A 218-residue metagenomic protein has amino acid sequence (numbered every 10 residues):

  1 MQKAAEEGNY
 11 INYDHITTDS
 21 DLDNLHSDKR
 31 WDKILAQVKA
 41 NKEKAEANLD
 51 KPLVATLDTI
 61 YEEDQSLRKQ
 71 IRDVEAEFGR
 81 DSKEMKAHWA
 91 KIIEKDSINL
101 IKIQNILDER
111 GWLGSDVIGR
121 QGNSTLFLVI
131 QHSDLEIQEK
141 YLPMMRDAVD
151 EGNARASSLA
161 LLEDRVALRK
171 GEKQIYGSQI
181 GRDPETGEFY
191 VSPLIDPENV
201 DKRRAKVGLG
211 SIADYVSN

Functional and structural regions predicted by a protein language model:
M1-D28, N41-N48, V166, G171-L194: Alpha-helical protein-protein interaction modules
M1-K3, R30-K39, I106-L107, E139-D147: Alpha-helical repeat scaffolds
I11-N12, D32, G114, S211: Residue-level detector of short coil/turn "hinge" positions at structural boundaries
N24-R30, S133-I137: Alpha-helix capping and inter-helical loop/turn segments
R30-T56: Pro/Ala/Gly-rich low-complexity, hydrophilic intrinsically disordered segments
P52-E75: Long, charge-rich alpha-helical interaction segments
L67-R72, E77-N218: Short beta-strand and adjacent turn/loop elements
